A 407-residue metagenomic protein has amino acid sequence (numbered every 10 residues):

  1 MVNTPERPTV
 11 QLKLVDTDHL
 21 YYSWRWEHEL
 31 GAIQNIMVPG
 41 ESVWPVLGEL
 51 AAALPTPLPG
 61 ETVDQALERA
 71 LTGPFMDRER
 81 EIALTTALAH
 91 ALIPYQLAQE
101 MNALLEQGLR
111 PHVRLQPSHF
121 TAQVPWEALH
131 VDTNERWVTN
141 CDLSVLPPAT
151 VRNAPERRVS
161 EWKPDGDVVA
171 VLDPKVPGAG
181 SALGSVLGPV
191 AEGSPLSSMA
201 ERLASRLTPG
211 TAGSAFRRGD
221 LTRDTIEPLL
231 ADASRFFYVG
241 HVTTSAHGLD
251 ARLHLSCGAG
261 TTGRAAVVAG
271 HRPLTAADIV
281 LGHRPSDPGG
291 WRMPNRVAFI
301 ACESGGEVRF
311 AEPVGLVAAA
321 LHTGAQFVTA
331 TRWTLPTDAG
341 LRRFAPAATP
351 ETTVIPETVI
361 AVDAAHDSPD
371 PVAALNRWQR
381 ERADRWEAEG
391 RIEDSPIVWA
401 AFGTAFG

Functional and structural regions predicted by a protein language model:
M1-R114, S118-T121: Non-catalytic, solvent-exposed interaction/assembly segments
M1-Y21, L30-G31, F120-G188, E393-A401 (+1 more regions): Boundary/activation segment at the start of structured domains
T56-M76, P117-T121, V145-D250: A domain-level signal for caspase-like cysteine endopeptidase catalytic cores and their zymogen-processing architecture
E79-R80, L109-V151, A246-H271: Helix-enriched interaction subdomains in cytosolic or periplasmic regions, typified by TIR/SEFIR signaling/NADase cores
L221-R223, T243-Q326: Cysteine protease catalytic core and zymogen-processing segment of caspase-like enzymes
T261-R292, T334-G407: Caspase-like cysteine protease fold
F327-T331: Short hydrophobic alpha-helical runs that function as membrane-insertion/retention elements
